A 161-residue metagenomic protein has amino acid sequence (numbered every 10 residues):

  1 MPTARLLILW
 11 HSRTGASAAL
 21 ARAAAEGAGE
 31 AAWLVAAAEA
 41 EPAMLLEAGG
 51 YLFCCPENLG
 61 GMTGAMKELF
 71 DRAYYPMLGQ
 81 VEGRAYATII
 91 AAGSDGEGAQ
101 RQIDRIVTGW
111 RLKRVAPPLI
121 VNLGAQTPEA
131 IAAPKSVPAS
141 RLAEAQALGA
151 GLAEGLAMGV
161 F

Functional and structural regions predicted by a protein language model:
M1-T3, V81-E82: Short, flexible coil/linker segments at domain boundaries that flank nucleotide/cofactor-interacting
P2-A28: N-terminal beta1-alpha1 ligand-phosphate binding loop
R5, A31, A85: Residues at the starts of beta-strands that form the adenosine-phosphate
L20-A28, I103, L148, L152: Hydrophobic residues within alpha-helices that form the first helical element adjacent to the glycine-rich loop
A21-A31, T108-K113: Short helix-loop-beta junction
R22, A32-G50, Q126-P134: N-terminal beta-loop-helix "entrance" segment that forms/cooperates in small-molecule cofactor or anionic ligand
A38-N122: Helix-loop-strand module that forms the ligand-binding subsite of alpha/beta enzymes
V115-F161: Glycine-rich phosphate/pyrophosphate-binding loop and the adjoining helix
